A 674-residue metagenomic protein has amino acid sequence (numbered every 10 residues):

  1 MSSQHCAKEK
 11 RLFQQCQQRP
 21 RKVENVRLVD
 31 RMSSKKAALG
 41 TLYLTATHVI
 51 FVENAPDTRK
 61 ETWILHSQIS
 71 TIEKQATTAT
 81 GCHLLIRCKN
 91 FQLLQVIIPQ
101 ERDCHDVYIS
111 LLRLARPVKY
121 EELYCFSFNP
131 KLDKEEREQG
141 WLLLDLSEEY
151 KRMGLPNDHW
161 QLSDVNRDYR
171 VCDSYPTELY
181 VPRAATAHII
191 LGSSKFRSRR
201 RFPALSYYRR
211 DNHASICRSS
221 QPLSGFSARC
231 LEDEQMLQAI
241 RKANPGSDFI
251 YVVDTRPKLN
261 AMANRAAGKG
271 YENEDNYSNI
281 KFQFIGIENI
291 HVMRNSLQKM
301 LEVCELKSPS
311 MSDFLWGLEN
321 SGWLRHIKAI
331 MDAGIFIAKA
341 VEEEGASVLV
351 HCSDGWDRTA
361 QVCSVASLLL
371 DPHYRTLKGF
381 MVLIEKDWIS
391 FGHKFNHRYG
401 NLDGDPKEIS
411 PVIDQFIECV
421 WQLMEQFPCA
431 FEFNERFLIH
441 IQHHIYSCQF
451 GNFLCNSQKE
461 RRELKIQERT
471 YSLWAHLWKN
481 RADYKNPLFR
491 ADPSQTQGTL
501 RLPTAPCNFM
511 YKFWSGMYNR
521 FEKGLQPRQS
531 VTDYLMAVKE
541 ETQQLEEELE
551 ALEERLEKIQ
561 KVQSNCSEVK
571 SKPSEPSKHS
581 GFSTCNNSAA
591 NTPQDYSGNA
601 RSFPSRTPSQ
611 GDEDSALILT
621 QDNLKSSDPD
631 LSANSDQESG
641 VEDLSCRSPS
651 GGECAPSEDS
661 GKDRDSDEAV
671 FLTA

Functional and structural regions predicted by a protein language model:
S2-V348, S364-A674: Cys-dependent protein tyrosine phosphatase-like superfamily
V350-C352: Hydrophobic anchor at the beta1->P-loop junction of P-loop NTPases
D354-A360: Ser/Thr-glycine-rich phosphate-binding loops at phosphate-binding pockets of nucleotides, nucleotide cofactors
